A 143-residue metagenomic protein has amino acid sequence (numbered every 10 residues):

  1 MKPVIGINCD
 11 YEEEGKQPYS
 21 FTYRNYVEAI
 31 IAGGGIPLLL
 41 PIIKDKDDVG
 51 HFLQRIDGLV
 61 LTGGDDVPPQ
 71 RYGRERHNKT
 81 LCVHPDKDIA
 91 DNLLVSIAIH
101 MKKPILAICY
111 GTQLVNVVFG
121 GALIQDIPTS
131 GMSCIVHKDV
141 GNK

Functional and structural regions predicted by a protein language model:
M1-L106, V117-F119, I124, P128-K143: N-terminal beta1-alpha1 cap of cysteine-dependent amidohydrolase-like domains
C109: Conserved G/P- and acidic residue-centered "switch" motifs that form tight phosphate/ATP-binding loops in soluble
